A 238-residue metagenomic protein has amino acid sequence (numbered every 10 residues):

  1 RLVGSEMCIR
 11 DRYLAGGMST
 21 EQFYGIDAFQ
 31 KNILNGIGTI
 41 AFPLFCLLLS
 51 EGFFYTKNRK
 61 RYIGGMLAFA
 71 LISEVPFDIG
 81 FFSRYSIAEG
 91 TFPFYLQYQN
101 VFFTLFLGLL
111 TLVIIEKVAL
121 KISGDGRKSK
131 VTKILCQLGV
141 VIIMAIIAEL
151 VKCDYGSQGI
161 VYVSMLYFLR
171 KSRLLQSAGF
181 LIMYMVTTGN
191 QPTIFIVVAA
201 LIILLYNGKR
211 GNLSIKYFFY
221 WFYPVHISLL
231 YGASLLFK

Functional and structural regions predicted by a protein language model:
L2-I9: Short, small-residue-biased leader/transition segments that mark boundaries at the very start of proteins
R10-I40, V75-N100, M144-E149, N212-K216 (+1 more regions): Juxtamembrane/transmembrane-helix boundary motifs at the membrane-water interface
Q30-I40, S86-L107, I146-L175, F180-V198 (+1 more regions): Interfacial loop-to-helix transition and helix-capping segments at the boundaries of transmembrane helices
N35-L44, F53-L109, G126-K133: Transmembrane alpha-helical segments and their boundary/interface "anchor" motifs in multi-pass integral membrane
F42-S50, T104-E116, Y162, I196-L204 (+1 more regions): Hydrophobic cores of alpha-helical transmembrane segments in multi-pass inner/ER membrane proteins, independent
E51-K57, T111-S123, M165-L175, I202-R210 (+1 more regions): Structural signal for the C-terminal ends of transmembrane alpha-helices and the immediately following loop
R127-I143, Q176-I182: Short hydrophobic alpha-helices at membrane interfaces in multi-pass membrane enzymes
V131-L135, L201, L205-G232: Functional transmembrane helices that form membrane-embedded active or gating regions
